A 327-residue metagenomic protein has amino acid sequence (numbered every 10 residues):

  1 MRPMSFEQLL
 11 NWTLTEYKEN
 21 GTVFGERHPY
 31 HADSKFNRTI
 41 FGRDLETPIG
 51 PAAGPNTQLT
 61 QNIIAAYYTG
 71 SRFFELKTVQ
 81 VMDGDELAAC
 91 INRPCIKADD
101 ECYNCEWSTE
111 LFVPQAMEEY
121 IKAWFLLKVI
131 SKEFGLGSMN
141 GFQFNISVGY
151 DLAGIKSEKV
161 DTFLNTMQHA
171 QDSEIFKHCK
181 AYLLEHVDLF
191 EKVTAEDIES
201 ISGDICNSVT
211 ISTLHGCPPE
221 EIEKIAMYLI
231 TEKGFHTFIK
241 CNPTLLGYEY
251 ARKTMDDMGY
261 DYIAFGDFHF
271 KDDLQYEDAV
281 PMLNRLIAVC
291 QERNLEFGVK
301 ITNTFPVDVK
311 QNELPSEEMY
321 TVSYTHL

Functional and structural regions predicted by a protein language model:
M1-T15: Polybasic, low-complexity association/targeting segments
W12-D33, A53-P55, L59-D308: Active-site entrance/lid segments in N-terminal catalytic domains of soluble metabolic enzymes
A32-G50: N-terminal amphipathic alpha-helix/helix-capping segment at the start of soluble metabolic enzymes
E317-V322: A membrane-topology feature that recognizes alpha-helical transmembrane segments and their immediate juxtamembrane
T325-H326: Conserved small/polar residues in nucleotide/adenosyl-binding loops
